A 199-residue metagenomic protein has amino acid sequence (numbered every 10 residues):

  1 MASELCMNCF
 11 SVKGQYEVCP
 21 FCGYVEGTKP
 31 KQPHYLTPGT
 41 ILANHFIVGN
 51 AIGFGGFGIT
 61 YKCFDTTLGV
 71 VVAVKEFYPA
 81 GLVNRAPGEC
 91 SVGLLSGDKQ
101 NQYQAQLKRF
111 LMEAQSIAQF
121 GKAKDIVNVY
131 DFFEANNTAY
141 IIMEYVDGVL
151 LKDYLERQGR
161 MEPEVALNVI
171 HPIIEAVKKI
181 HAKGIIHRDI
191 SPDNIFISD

Functional and structural regions predicted by a protein language model:
G49-G55, T60: Protein kinase glycine-rich loop
F64-V72, Y78-L82: Conserved N-lobe loop of protein kinases adjacent to the ATP-binding glycine-rich P-loop
A86-Q119: AlphaC helix of the eukaryotic protein kinase fold
F132: Activation-segment/catalytic-loop signature of the eukaryotic protein kinase fold
N136-L150, Y154: Conserved short submotifs of the Hanks-type protein kinase catalytic core that shape the nucleotide-binding pocket
V169-I170: Activation segment signature within eukaryotic-like protein kinase domains
I173-I185: Protein kinase catalytic-loop region centered on the HRD/HxD motif
I197-D199: Activation-loop N-terminal segment of eukaryotic-like protein kinases
